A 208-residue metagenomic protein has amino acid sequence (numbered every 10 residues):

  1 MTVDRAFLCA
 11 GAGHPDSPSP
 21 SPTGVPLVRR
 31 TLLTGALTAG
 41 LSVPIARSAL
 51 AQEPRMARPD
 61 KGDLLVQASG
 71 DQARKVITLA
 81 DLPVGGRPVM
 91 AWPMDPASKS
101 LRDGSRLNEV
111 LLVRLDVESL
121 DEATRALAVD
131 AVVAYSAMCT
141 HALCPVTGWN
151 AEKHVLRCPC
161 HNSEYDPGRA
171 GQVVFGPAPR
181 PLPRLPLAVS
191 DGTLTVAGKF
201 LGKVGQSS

Functional and structural regions predicted by a protein language model:
M1-L27: N-terminal secretory signal peptides
G24-T34, A39-D60: N-terminal twin-arginine translocation
Q52-M138, L143-G148, V189-S208: N-terminal pre-ligand scaffold of iron-sulfur
T140-P181: Acidic, glycine-rich flexible loop segments
Y165-Q206: Short Fe-S-cluster ligation motifs
